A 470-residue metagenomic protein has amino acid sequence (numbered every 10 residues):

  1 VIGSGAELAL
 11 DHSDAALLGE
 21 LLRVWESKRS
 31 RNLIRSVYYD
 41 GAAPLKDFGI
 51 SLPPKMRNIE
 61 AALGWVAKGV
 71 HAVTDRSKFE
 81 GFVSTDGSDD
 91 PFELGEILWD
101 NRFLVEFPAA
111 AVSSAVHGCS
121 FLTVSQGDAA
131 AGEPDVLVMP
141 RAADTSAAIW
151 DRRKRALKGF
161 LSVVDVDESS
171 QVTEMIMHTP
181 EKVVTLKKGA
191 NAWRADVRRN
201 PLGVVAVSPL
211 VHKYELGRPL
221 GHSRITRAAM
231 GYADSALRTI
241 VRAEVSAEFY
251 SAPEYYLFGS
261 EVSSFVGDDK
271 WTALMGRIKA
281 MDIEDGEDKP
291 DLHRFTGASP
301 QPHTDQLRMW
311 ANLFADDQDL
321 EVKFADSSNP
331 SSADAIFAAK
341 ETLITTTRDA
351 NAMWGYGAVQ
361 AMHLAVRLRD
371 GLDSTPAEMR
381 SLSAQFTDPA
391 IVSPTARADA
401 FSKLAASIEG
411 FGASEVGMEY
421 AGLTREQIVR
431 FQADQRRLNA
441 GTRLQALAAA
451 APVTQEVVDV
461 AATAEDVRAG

Functional and structural regions predicted by a protein language model:
V1-P140, L447-A450, V458-G470: Extended, helix-rich architectural segments
A109-A111, A247-Y256, F324-N329, A377-R380 (+3 more regions): Short coil/turn segments at secondary-structure boundaries
V116, F121-H222: Extended, regular secondary-structure scaffolds
A195-A338, T342, S381-P389: Extended, charged amphipathic alpha-helical segments
S251-Y255, L343, T347-V359, A440-G470: Long, compositionally biased
F314, A358, G417: Hydrophobic, well-ordered secondary-structure elements that form the walls of internal hydrophobic environments
R369-L404: Extended amphipathic alpha-helical segments with heptad-repeat/coiled-coil character used for oligomerization, fusion
A421-P452: Long, highly charged low-complexity segments enriched in Glu/Asp and Lys/Arg with interspersed Ser/Thr
